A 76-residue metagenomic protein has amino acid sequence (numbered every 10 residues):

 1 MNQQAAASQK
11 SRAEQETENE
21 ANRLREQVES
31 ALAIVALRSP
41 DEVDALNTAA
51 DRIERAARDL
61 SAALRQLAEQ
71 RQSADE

Functional and structural regions predicted by a protein language model:
M1-K10, E69-E76: Short intrinsically disordered terminal tails
Q3-R38: N-terminal acidic leader/helix
L32-S73: Short, charge-rich amphipathic interface segments used for partner binding and complex assembly
